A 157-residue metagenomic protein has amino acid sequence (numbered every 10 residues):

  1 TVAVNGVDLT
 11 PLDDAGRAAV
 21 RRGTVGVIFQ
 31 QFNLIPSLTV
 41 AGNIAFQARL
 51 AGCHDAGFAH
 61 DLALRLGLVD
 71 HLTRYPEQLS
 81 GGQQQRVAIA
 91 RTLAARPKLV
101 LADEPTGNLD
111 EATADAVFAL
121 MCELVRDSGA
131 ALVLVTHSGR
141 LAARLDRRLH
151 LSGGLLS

Functional and structural regions predicted by a protein language model:
T1-R144, R148-L151: ABC family nucleotide-binding domain
G153-S157: Conserved switch/coupling elements of ABC/ABC-like ATPase nucleotide-binding domains
